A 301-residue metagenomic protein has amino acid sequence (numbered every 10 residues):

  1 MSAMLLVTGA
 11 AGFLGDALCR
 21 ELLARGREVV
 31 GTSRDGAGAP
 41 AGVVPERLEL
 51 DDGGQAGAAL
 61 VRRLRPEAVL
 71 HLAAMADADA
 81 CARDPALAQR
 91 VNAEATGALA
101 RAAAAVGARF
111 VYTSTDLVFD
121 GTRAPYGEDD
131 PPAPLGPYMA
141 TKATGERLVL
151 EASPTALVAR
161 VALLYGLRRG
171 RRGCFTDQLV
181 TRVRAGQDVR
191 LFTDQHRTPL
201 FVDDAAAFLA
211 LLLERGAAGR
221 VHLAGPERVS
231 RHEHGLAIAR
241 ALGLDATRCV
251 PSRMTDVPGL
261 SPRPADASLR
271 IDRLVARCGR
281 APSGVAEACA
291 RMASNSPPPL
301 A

Functional and structural regions predicted by a protein language model:
L5-A24: N-terminal Rossmann NAD(P)H-binding glycine-rich loop of SDR-like oxidoreductase domains
L48-V91: NAD(P)H-binding glycine-rich loop region in Rossmannoid oxidoreductase-like domains and their noncatalytic homologs
A68-V69, R83-V111: NAD(P)-cofactor binding segment of oxidoreductase domains
R83, L191-H196, V221-V229, R277: Glycine-rich Rossmann NAD(P)(H)-binding loop
R90, E94-A98, V118-A159, L163-G166: Catalytic helix-loop patch of NAD(P)-dependent Rossmann-fold dehydrogenases
L150-R197, D204: NAD(P)-dependent short-chain dehydrogenase/reductase
F208, R215-L260, A293, L300-A301: Mid/C-terminal beta-alpha module of Rossmann-like enzyme folds, strongest in SDR-family dehydrogenases/epimerases
P262-A301: C-terminal amphipathic/interface module of NAD(P)-dependent oxidoreductases and related NAD-binding regulators
